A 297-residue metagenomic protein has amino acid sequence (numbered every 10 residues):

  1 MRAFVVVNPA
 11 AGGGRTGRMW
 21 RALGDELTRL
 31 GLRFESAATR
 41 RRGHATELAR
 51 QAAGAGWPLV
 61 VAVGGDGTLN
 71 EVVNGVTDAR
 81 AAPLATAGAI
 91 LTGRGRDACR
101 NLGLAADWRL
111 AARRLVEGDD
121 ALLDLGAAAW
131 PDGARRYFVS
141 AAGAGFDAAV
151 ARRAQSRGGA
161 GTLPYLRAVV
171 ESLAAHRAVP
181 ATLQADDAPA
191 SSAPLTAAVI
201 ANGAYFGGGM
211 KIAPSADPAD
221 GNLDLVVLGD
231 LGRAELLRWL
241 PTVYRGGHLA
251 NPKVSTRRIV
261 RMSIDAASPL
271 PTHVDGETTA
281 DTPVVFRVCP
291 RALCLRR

Functional and structural regions predicted by a protein language model:
M1-V60, N70, R109: ATP/NTP phosphate-donor binding region
P9, V63-G65, I90-T92, N202: Glycine-rich beta-strand-to-loop/alpha-helix junction loops that act as flexible
L30, T39, N74-T196: Catalytic core of DAGKc-family lipid kinases
A45, D66, A198: Short conserved active-site loop signatures built around small residues
G143, D147, V199-I212, T278: Glycine-rich phosphate/pyrophosphate-binding beta-alpha loops
S156-R167, G208, P214-E235: Gly/Ser/Thr-rich active-site loops/lids in small-molecule metabolic enzymes that frequently grip phosphoryl groups
A185-D187, S192, D217, V227-R297: ATP/nucleoside-binding phosphotransfer catalytic cores, i.e., glycine-rich phosphate-binding loops
